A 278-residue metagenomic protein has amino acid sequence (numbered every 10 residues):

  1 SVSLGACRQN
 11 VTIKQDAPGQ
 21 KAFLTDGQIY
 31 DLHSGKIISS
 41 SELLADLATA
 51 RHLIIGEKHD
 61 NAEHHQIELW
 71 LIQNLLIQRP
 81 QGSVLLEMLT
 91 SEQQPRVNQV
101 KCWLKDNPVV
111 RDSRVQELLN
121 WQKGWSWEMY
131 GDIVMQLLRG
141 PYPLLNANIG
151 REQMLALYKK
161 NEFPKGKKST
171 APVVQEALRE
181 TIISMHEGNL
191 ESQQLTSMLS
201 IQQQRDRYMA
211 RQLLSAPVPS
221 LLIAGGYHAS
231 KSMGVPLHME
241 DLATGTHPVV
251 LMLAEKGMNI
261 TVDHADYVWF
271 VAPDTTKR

Functional and structural regions predicted by a protein language model:
S1-S3: Bacterial N-terminal signal peptides
G5-R278: Compositional signal for N-terminal targeting/processing segments
